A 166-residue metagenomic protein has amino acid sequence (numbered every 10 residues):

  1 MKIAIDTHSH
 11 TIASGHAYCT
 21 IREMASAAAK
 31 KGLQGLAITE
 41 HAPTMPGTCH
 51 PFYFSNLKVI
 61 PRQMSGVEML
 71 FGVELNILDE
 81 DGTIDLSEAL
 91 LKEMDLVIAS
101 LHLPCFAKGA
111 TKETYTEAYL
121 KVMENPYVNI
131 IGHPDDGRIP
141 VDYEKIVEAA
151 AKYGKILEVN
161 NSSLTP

Functional and structural regions predicted by a protein language model:
K2, A29, A42, G47-V159: Extended substrate/RNA-proximal surfaces in nucleic-acid metabolism proteins
A4-S14, I38-H41, I131-P134: Histidine-centered catalytic micro-motifs
A13-G47: Metal-associated gating/positioning segment near the N- to mid-region
T165-P166: Short, intrinsically disordered, charge-balanced linker/junction segments flanking boundaries in proteins
